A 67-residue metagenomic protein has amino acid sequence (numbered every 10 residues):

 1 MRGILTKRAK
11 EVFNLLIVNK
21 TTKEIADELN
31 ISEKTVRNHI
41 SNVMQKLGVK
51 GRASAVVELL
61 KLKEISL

Functional and structural regions predicted by a protein language model:
M1-E33: Helix-turn-helix DNA-binding segment
H39-N42: Residues within the DNA-recognition helix of helix-turn-helix
Q45-L67: Basic, Lys/Arg-enriched C-terminal extension of HTH/homeodomain DNA-binding domains
